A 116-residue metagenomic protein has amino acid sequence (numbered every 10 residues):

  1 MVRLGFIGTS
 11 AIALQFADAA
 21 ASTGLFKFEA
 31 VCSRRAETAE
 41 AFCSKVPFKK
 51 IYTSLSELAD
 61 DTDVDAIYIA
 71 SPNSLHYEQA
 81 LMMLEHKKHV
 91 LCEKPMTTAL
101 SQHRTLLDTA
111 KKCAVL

Functional and structural regions predicted by a protein language model:
M1-V46: N-terminal Rossmann-like dinucleotide-binding module
V2, T105-L116: Rossmann-fold dehydrogenase core element
I12-F16, T38, I69, H89-M96 (+1 more regions): Residue-level signal for functionally critical sites in structured catalytic/ligand-binding pockets
D18-A20, E37-E40, D60, S71 (+2 more regions): Intrinsic disorder/low-complexity segments
F26, D65, K88, C113-L116: Short, well-ordered coil/turn segments that N-cap beta-strands
C32, C43, C92, C113-V115: Generic recognition of cysteine residues
V46-T109: Beta-loop-alpha module in the N-terminal Rossmann-like domain of NAD(P)-dependent dehydrogenases, especially those
